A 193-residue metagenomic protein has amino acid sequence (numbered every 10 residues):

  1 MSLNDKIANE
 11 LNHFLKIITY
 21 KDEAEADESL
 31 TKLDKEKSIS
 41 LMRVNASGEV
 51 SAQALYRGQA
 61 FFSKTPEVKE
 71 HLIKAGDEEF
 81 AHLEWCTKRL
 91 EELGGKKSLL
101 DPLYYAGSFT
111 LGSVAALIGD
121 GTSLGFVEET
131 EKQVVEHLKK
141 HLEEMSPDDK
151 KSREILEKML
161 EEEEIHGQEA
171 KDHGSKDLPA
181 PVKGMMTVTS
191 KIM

Functional and structural regions predicted by a protein language model:
M1-M193: Non-heme di-metal
